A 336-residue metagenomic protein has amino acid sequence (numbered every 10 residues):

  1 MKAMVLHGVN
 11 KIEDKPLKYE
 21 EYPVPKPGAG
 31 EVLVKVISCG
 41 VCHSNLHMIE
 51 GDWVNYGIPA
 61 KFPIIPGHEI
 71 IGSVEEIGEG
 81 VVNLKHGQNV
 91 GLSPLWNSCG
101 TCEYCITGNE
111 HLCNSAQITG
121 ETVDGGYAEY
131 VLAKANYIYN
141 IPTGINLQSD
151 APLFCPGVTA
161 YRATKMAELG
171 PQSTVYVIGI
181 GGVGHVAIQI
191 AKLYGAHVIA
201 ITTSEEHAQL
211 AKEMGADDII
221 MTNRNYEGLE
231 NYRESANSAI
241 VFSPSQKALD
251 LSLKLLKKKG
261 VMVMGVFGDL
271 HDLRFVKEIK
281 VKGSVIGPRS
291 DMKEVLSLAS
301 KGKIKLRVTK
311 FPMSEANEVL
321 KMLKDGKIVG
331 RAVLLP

Functional and structural regions predicted by a protein language model:
P23-C39, W53-E103, P142-I145: Glycine-rich beta-strand-centered segment in the early N-terminal region that forms part of a ligand/cofactor-binding
H68, N97-I178: NAD(P)H dinucleotide-binding glycine-rich loop of Rossmann-like/cofactor-binding domains, especially the beta1-alpha1
N89, T174, G260-V261, K280: Short glycine-centered segments of the SAM/dcSAM-binding site in methyltransferase folds
P171-I180, K192-L251: Adenosine-nucleotide cofactor-binding segment
G184-H185: N-terminal Rossmann-fold NAD(P) dinucleotide-binding loop
L193, D250, M292-P336: C-terminal hydrophobic helical "lid"/dimerization subdomain of Rossmann-like NAD(P)H-dependent oxidoreductases
L256-K257: Helix-to-beta-strand junctions that scaffold the AdoMet/dcAdoMet cofactor pocket in Class I SAM-dependent enzymes
V261-V263, H271-T309: Rossmann-fold dehydrogenase core element
